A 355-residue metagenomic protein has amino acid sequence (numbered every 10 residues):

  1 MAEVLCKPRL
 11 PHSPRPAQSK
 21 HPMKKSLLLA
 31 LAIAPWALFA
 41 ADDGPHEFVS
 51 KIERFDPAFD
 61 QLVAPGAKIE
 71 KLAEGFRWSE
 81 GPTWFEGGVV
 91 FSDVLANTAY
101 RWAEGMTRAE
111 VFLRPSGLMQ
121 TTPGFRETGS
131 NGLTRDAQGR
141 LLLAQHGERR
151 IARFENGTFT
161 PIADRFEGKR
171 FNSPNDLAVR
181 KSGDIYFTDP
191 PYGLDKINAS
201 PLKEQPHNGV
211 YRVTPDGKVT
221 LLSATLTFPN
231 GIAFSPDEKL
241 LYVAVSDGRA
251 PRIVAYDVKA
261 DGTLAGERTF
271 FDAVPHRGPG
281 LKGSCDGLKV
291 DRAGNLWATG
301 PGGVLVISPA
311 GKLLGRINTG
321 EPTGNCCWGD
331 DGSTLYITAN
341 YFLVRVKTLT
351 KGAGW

Functional and structural regions predicted by a protein language model:
V4-K7, W36, F55: Compositionally biased, intrinsically disordered low-complexity segments
C6-K7, H12-P22: Short, Lys/Arg-enriched N-terminal segments with co-localized hydrophobic residues within the first ~10-30 amino acids
S13, A40-A41: Extracellular/periplasmic ectodomains of large secreted or surface enzymes and adhesion receptors
S13, S19, L28-L29, G105 (+1 more regions): General helical structural elements
K24-S26: Twin-arginine (Tat) signal peptide motif
L29-A37: Bacterial N-terminal signal peptides
A41-W355: Sequence-structural signature of mature extracellular/luminal beta-sheet repeat domains, prominently beta-propellers
